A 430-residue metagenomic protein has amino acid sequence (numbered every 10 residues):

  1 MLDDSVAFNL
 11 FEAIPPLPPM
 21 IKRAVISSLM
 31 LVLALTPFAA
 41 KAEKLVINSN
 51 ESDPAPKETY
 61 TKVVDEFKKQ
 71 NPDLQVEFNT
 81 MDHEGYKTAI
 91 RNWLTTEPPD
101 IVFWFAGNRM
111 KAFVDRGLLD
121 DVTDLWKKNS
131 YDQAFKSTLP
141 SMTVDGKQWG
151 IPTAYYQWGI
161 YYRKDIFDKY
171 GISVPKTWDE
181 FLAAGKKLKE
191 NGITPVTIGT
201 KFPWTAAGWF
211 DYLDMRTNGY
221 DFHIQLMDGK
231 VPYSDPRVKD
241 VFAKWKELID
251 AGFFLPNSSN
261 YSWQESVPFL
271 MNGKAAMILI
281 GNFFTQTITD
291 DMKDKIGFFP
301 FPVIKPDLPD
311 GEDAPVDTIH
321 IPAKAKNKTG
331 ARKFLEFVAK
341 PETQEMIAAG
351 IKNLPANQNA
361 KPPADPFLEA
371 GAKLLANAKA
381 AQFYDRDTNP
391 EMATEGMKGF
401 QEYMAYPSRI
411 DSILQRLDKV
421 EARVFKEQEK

Functional and structural regions predicted by a protein language model:
K44, K62-A134, S141-T143, D165 (+7 more regions): Extracytoplasmic "Venus flytrap"/periplasmic binding protein-like
D65-Q70, Y170, A243, A251 (+3 more regions): Extracytoplasmic/periplasmic substrate-recognition and gating elements
K69, Q75, D168, N377-K430: Conserved C-terminal helix/tail region of periplasmic/extracytoplasmic solute-binding proteins
P99-D100, S130-I166, T194-I198, P309-G311 (+1 more regions): A structural signal for short loop-to-beta-strand junctions that line the ligand-binding cleft of periplasmic/secreted
F105-W158, L182, W209-D211, R237 (+3 more regions): Hinge/lid segment of periplasmic solute-binding proteins
D121-A134, T200, T217-D240, D290-D291 (+2 more regions): Short, solvent-exposed loop/beta-turn-alpha elements that line the ligand-binding surface or hinge of extracytoplasmic
W149-T153, W158, L182-K230, A275: Extracytoplasmic/periplasmic solute-binding protein
G185-K187, M227-S258: Glycine-centered hinge/linker elements that transmit conformational signals in sensory and ligand-binding systems
